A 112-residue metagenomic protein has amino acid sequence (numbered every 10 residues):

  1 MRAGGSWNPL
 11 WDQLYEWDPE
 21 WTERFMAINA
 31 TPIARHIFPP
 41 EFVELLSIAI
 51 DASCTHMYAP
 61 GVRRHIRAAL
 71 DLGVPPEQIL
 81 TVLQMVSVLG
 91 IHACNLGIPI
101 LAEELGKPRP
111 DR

Functional and structural regions predicted by a protein language model:
M1-F42, D71, C94-R112: Acidic, glycine/proline-rich low-complexity segments that act as flexible tails and inter-domain linkers
L14, P32, A49-S53, V86-G90: Generic structural signal for hydrophobic core residues of well-folded globular domains
I28, A49, V82-M85, I100: Short acidic/histidine-centered micro-motifs embedded in hydrophobic/aromatic stretches that mark compact functional
P40-L45, P76-T81: Alpha-helical scaffolds flanking conserved acidic
V43-Y58: Amphipathic, charged-and-aliphatic alpha-helical interface segments that function as noncatalytic docking
C54-P60, G90-C94: Short helix-coil transition sites and intra-membrane helix breaks within transmembrane domains of multi-pass
M57-L80: Mid-chain, well-packed structural core segment of small domains
L80-I98: C-terminal structural segments of small proteins and small subunits
